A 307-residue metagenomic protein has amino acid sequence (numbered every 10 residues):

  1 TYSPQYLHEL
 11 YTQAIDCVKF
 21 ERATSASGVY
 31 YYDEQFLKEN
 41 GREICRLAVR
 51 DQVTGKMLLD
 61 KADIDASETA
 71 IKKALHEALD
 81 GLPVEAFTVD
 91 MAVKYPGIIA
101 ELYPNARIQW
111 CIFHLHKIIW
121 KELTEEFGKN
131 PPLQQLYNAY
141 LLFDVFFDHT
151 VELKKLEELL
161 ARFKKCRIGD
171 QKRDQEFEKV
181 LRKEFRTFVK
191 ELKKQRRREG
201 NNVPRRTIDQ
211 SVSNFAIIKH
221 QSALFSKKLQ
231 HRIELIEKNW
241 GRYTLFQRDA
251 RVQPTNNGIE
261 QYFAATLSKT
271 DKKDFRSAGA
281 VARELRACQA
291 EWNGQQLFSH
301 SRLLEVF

Functional and structural regions predicted by a protein language model:
S3-T88, V93-E101, N105: RNase H-like nuclease fold core
L7, D33, G55, F87-D90 (+5 more regions): Mobile genetic element proteins and their domesticated derivatives, centered on retroelements and DNA transposons
N40-I44, W120-E122, A287: Short, solvent-exposed polar/charged micro-motifs at secondary-structure junctions
K56, A106, E122, E126 (+3 more regions): Phosphate/oxyanion-binding loops and surfaces in catalytic or ligand/nucleic-acid-binding neighborhoods
F87-L142, F263: Conserved beta-strand -> loop -> alpha-helix junction used to position metal-binding or nucleic-acid-contacting
K94-P96, L136-F307: Acidic/histidine-rich catalytic cores and adjacent linkers of DNA breakage/strand-transfer/modification proteins
